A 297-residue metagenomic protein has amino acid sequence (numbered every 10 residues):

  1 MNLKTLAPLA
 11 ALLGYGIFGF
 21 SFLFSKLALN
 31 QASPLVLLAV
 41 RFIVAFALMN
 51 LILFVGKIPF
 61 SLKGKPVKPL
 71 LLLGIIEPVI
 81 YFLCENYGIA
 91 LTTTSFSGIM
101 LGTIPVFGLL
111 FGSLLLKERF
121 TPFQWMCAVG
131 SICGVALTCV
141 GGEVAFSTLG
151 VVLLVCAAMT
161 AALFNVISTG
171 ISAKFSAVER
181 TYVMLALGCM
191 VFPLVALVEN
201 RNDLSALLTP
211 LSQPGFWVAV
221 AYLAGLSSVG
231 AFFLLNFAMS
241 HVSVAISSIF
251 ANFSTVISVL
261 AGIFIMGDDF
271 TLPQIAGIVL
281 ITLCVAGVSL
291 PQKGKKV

Functional and structural regions predicted by a protein language model:
M1-V36, I75, V144-G170, L194 (+1 more regions): Glycine-/small-residue-enriched transmembrane alpha-helix faces in small-molecule transporters and effluxers
L3-A7, Q31-L35, A39, L62-K68 (+3 more regions): Juxtamembrane helix-entry segments on the extracytoplasmic side of multipass membrane proteins
G16-G19, L23, G74-V79, L83 (+7 more regions): Hydrophobic/small/kink-forming positions within alpha-helical transmembrane segments of polytopic membrane proteins
I17, S21-F22, N50-L101, L137 (+1 more regions): Specific transmembrane alpha-helical segments of multi-pass solute transporters/efflux pumps, especially DMT/EamA
V36-A47, E77, E85-R119, Q124-A128 (+2 more regions): Specific alpha-helical transmembrane segments that line the substrate/conduction pathway and gating interfaces
L38-V40, F82, F96-T103, I167-M190 (+1 more regions): Helix-helix packing/entry segments at the starts of transmembrane helices
M49, F111, F120-V140, F192 (+3 more regions): Hydrophobic transmembrane alpha-helices of multi-pass small-molecule transport proteins
M49, G108-L109, F146-S205, L234: Transmembrane alpha-helical segments that form core, pore/gating elements of small-molecule transporters/exporters
